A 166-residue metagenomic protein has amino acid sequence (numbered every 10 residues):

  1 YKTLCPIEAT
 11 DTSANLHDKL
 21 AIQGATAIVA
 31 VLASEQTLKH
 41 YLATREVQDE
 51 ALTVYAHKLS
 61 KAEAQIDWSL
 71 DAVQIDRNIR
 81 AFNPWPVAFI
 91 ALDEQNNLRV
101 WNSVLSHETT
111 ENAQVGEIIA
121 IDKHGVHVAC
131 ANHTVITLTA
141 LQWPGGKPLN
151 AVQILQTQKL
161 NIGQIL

Functional and structural regions predicted by a protein language model:
Y1-S106: Active-site-proximal loop/hinge segments within enzyme catalytic domains
W68-L166: An anion-binding loop in the catalytic cleft
